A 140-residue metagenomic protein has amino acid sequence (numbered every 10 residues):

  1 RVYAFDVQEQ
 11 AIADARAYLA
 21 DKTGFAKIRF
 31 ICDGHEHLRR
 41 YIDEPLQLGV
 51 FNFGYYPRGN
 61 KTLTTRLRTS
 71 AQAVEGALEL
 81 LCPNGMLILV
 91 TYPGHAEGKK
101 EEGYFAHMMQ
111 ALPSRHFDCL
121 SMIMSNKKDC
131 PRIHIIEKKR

Functional and structural regions predicted by a protein language model:
V2-D6: Conserved SAM-binding motif I beta-strand of class I
A13-Q47: S-adenosyl-L-methionine
H37, Y55-Y56, Y92-E97: Short "lid" loop at the C-terminus of a central beta-strand within the Rossmann-like core of SAM-dependent
V50-A73: Mobile active-site "lid"/loop adjacent to the S-adenosyl-L-methionine
G76-A77: Class I S-adenosylmethionine-dependent transferase superfamily signal
L80, N84-T91: Conserved beta-strand signature within the Rossmann-like core of class I S-adenosyl-L-methionine
G98-R140: Class I S-adenosyl-L-methionine
